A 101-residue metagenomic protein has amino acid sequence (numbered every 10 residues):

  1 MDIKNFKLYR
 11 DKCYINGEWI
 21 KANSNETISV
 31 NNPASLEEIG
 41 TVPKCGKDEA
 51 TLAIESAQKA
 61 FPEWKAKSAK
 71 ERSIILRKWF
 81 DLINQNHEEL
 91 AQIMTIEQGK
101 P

Functional and structural regions predicted by a protein language model:
M1-T41, I74, K78: Terminal low-complexity tails and localization/encapsulation signals of metabolic enzymes
E37-P101: Glycine-rich loop-to-alpha-helix module at the N-terminal edge of alpha/beta enzyme cores
